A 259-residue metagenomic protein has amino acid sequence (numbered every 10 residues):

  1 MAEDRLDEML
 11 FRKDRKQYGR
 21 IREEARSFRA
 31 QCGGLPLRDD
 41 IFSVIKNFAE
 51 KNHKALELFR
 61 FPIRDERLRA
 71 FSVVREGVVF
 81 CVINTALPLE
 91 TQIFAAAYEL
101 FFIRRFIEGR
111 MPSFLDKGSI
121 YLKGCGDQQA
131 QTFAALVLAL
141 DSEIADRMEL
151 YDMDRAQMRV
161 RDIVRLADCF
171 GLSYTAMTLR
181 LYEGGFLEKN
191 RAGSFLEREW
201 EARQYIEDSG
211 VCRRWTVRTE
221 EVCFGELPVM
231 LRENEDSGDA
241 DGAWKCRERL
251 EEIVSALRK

Functional and structural regions predicted by a protein language model:
M1-K259: Active-site hotspot residues in diverse enzymes, especially metal/ion-binding acidic/histidine motifs
